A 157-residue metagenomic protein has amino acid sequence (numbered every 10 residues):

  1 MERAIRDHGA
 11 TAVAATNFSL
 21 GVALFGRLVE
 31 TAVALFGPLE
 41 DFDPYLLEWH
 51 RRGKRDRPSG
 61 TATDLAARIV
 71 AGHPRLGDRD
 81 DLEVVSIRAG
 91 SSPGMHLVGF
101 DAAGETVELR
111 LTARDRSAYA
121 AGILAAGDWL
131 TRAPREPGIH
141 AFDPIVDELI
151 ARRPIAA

Functional and structural regions predicted by a protein language model:
M1-A14, L20-A34: Rossmann-fold NAD(P)-binding glycine/threonine-rich loop
G9-L20, I69-R79: Short charge-dense sequence patches
T31, L35-D43: A charged, well-structured terminal subsegment
E40-A157: C-terminal substrate-binding/catalytic lobe of Rossmann-fold NAD(P)-dependent oxidoreductases
